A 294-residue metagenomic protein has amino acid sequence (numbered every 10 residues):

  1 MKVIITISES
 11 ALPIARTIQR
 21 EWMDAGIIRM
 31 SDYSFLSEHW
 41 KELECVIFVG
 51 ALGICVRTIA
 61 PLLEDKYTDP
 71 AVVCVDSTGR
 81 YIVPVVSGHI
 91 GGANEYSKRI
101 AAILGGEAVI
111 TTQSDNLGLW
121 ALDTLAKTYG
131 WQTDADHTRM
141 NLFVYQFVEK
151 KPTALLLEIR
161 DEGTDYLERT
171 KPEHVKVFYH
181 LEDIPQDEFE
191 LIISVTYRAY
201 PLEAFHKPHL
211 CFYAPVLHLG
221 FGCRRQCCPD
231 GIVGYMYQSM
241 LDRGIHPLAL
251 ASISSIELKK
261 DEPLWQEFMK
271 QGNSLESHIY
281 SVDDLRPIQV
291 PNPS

Functional and structural regions predicted by a protein language model:
M1-I4: Extreme N-terminal starter segment of soluble prokaryotic enzymes
I7: Glycine-rich Rossmann-fold phosphate-binding loop(s) that bind the pyrophosphate of adenine dinucleotide cofactors
A11-R20, D24, F35, K41-N94 (+2 more regions): Conserved mixed alpha/beta catalytic, RNA-binding, or beta-rich assembly cores of soluble enzyme, regulatory
M30: Metallocofactor- and cofactor-centric catalytic cores in central/energy metabolism, strongly enriched
Q238, A251-S294: C-terminal non-catalytic interaction/assembly regions of soluble proteins
